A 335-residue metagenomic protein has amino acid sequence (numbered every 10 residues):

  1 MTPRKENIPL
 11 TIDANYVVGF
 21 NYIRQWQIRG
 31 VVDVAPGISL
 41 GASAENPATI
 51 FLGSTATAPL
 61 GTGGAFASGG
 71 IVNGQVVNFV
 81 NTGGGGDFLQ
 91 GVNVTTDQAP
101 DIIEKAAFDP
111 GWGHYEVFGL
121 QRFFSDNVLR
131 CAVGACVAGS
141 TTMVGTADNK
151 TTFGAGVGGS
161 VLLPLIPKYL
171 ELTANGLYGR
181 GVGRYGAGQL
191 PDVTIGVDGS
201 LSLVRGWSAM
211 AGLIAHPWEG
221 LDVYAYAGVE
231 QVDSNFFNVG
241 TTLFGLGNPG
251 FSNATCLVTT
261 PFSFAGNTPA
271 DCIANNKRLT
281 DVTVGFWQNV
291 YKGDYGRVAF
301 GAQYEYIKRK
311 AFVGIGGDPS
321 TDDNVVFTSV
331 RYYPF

Functional and structural regions predicted by a protein language model:
M1, E45-P47, D109, L120-R122 (+4 more regions): Outer-membrane beta-barrel pore domains and translocons
M1-A65, T96-H114, L163, E171-T173 (+2 more regions): Outer membrane beta-barrel
E6, G53-T55, V128, G186 (+2 more regions): Short, solvent-exposed loop/turn and secondary-structure capping segments
I28-V32, E104-F108, V157-L163, A209-A215 (+3 more regions): Residues on the lipid-exposed face of transmembrane beta-strands in outer-membrane beta-barrel proteins
G61-N81, G85-F88: Conformationally flexible catalytic loops at phosphate/diphosphate-handling active centers
P110-V282: Detector for outer-membrane/organellar transmembrane beta-barrel domains, recognizing the amphipathic beta-strand
Y291-F335: Predominantly the C-terminal beta-signal and adjacent terminal strand-loop region of outer-membrane beta-barrel
